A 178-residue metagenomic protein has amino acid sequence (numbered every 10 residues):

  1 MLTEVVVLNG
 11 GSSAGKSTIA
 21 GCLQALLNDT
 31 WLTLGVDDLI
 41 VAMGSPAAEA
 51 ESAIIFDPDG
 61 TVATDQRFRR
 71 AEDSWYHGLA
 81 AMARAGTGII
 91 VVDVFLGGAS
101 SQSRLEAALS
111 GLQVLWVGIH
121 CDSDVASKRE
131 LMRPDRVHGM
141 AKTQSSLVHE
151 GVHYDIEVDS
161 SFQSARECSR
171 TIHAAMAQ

Functional and structural regions predicted by a protein language model:
L8: Hydrophobic anchor at the beta1->P-loop junction of P-loop NTPases
G11: P-loop (Walker A) phosphate-binding loop of NTP-binding proteins
A14: ATP-binding Walker
S17: Walker A/P-loop
C22-D73: Conserved substrate/cofactor phosphate-moiety recognition/catalytic segment in nucleotide-dependent phosphotransferases
V62-G111: Glycine-rich phosphate-binding loop used to anchor ATP phosphates in small-molecule kinases, encompassing both
S110-R129, V158: Conserved phosphate-donor/acceptor-positioning beta-strand/loop module used by diverse small-molecule
K128-Q178: Small-molecule kinase domains that catalyze NTP-dependent phosphoryl transfer to phosphate-bearing small molecules
